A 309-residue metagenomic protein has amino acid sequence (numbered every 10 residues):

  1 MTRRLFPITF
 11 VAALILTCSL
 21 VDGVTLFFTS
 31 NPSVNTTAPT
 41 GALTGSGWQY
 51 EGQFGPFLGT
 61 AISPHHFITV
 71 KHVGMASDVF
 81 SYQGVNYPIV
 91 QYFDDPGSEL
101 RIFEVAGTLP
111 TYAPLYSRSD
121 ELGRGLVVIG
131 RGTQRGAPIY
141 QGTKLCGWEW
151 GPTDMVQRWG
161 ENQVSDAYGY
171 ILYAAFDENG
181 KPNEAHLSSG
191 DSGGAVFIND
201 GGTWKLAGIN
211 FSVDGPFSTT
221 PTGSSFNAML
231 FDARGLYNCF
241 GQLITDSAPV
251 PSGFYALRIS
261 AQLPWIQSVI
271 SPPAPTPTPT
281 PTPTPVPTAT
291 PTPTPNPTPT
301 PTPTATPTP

Functional and structural regions predicted by a protein language model:
M1-I8: Bacterial N-terminal signal peptides that target proteins for export
I8-C18: Bacterial N-terminal signal peptides
V24-Y50, G55-V73, D154, W159 (+2 more regions): C-terminal subregion of chymotrypsin/trypsin-like serine protease catalytic domains
F57-G59, G84-F93, A113-L115, V164: Short, surface-exposed loop motifs enriched in S/T, G, D/E and P with embedded aromatic residues
S63-P64, I68-S98, T108, D120-E121 (+2 more regions): Catalytic-histidine neighborhood of serine endopeptidases, predominantly the chymotrypsin-like S1/PA family
A106-H186, G190, A207-N227, S260: Chymotrypsin/trypsin-fold serine protease catalytic domain
A274-T308: Ser/Thr-rich, Proline-interspersed low-complexity disordered segments
